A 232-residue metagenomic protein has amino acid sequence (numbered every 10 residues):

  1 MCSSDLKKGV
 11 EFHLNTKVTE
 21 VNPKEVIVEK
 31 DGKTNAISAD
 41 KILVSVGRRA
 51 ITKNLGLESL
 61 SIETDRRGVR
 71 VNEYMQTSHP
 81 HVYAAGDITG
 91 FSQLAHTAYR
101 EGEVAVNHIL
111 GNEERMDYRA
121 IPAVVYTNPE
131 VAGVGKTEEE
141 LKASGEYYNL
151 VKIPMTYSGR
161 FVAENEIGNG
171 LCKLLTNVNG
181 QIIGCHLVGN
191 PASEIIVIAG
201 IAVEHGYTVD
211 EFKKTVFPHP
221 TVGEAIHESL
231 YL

Functional and structural regions predicted by a protein language model:
M1-S3: Short, small-residue-biased leader/transition segments that mark boundaries at the very start of proteins
K7, N72-E73, T176-V178: Short, acidic, Ser/Thr-enriched surface-loop or helix-capping motifs
E11-H13, Y83, N149-V151: General small-molecule cofactor/ligand-binding pocket signal
L14-E25: A conserved short coil-to-beta-strand element within the FAD-binding core of flavoproteins
A36-L110: FAD-site-proximal beta/loop scaffold in flavoenzymes
G90, H108-G135, V216-P218: Active-site-proximal substrate-binding core of FAD-dependent oxidoreductases
H96-R119, E146-Y147, H205-Y207: Internal hydrophobic alpha-helix adjacent to the cofactor/substrate pocket in enzyme cavities
Y126-T137, K142-L232: Flexible, glycine-rich terminal cap/loop adjacent to redox cofactors in electron-transfer oxidoreductases
